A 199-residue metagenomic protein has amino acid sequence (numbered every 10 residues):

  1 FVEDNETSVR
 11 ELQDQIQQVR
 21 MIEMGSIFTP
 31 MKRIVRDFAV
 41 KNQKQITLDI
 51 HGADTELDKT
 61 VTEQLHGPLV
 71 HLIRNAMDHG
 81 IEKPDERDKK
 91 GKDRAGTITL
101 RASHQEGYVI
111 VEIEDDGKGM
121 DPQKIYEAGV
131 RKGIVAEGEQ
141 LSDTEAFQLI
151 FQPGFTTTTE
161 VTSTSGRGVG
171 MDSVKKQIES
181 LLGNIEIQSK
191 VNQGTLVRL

Functional and structural regions predicted by a protein language model:
F1-V130: Charged, alpha-helical coiled-coil and linker scaffolds that mediate dimerization/oligomerization and interdomain
Q45-T47, V135, N184: Residue-level detector of anion-binding/catalytic polar loops
E114-G166: Glycine-rich/acidic phosphate-handling loop/turn and adjacent ATP-lid/helix of nucleotide-binding kinase/ATPase domains
I150, G170, V174-K175: Short alpha-helical Gxxx[C/S/T] motif in the catalytic ATP-binding
E160, L182-Q188: Glycine-rich ATP-binding loops of the HATPase_c
Q193-T195: Glycine-rich GHKL/ HATPase_c ATP-binding element in histidine kinases
V197-L199: HATPase_c (GHKL) ATP-binding subdomain of two-component histidine kinases
